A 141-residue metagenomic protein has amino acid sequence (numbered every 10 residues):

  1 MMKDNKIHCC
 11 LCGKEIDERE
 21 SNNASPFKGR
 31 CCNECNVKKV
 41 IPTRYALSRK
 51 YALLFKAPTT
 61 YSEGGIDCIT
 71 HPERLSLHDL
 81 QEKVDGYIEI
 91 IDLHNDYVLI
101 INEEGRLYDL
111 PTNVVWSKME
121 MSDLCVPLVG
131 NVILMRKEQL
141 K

Functional and structural regions predicted by a protein language model:
I7-H8, G29-R30: Cys/His-enriched microdomains
C10-G13, E34: Short, cysteine/histidine-rich loop/knuckle motifs that typically chelate Zn2+
R19-G29: Short linker/helix segments within small regulatory modules
S21, R44-Y45, L93: Surface loops and adjacent helix of pleckstrin homology
N36-S48: Short metal-binding segments enriched for Cys and/or His
R49-K141: Detector for the mature cores of small, proteolytically processed and post-translationally modified peptide effectors
